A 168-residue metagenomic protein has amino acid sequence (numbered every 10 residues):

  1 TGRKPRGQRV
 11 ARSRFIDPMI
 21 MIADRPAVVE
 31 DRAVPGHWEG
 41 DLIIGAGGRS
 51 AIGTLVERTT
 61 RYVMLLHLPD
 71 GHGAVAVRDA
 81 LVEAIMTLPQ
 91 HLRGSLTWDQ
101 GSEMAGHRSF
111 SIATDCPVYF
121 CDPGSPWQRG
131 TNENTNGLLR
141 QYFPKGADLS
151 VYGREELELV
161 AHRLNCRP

Functional and structural regions predicted by a protein language model:
T1-I52: Mobile-element integrase/transposase regions, centering on the N-terminal DNA-binding/Zn-coordinating module
D41, L55, R61, L81 (+4 more regions): Mobile genetic element proteins and their domesticated derivatives, centered on retroelements and DNA transposons
I44-G48, V56, L65-Q90: Active-site beta-loop-alpha junctions of metal-dependent nucleic acid enzymes, especially the RNase H-like/DDE
G48-T60, R108-S111: A glycine-rich, aromatic-flanked flexible loop/lid motif
I52, Y62, Q90, F120-C121: Polytopic alpha-helical membrane proteins, predominantly small-molecule transporters/carriers
E57, H67-D70, Q100, F120-P123: Active-site proximal loops enriched in glycine and acidic residues that flank catalytic Cys/His/Asp and coordinate
M86, Q90-M104, S125: Extended C-terminal subregions enriched in glycine
G101, R108-P168: Charged alpha-helix within mobile-element recombinases
